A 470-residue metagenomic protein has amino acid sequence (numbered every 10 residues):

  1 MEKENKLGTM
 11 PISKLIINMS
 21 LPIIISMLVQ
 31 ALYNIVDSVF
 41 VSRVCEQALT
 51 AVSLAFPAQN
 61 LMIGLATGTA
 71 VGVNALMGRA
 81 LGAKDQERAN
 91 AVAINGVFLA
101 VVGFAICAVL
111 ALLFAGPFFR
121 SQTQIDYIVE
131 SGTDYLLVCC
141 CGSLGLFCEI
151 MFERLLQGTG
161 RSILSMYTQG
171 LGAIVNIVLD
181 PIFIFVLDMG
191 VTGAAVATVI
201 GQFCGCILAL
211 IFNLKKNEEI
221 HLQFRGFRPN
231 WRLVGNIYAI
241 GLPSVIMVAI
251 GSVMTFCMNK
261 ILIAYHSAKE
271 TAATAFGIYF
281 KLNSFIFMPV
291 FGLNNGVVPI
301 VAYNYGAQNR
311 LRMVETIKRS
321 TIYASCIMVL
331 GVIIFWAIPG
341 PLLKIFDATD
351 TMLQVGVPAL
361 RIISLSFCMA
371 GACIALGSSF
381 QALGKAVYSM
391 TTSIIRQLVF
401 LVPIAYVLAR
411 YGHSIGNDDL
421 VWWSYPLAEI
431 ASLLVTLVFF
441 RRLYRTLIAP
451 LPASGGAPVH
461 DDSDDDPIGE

Functional and structural regions predicted by a protein language model:
M1-S20, M77-L144, D188-L242, V301-S366 (+1 more regions): Short alpha-helical transmembrane segments in multi-pass integral membrane proteins
I23, M27, V39, A75 (+17 more regions): Transmembrane alpha-helix boundary and packing residues in multipass membrane permease domains and related
I23-A75, C139-L146, G235, A239-N304 (+4 more regions): Transmembrane helix-bundle signature of multi-pass secondary active exporters and lipid flippases
Q30, N34, S38, A111 (+9 more regions): Juxtamembrane/transmembrane-helix interface segments of polytopic membrane transporters
L32-I35, R43-E46, A80-A83, G158-T159 (+5 more regions): Helix-loop interface residues and adjacent transmembrane-helix termini in multi-pass membrane transporters, primarily
L49-V109, L146-S165, A275-P339, A370-T392 (+1 more regions): Small-residue-rich hydrophobic transmembrane alpha-helices
A70, C139-Q157, S165-A173, A194-A209 (+4 more regions): Short runs within selected transmembrane alpha-helices of multi-pass transporters and secretion channels
I125, R161-S162, G190, K269 (+2 more regions): Short loop-to-helix capping motifs
